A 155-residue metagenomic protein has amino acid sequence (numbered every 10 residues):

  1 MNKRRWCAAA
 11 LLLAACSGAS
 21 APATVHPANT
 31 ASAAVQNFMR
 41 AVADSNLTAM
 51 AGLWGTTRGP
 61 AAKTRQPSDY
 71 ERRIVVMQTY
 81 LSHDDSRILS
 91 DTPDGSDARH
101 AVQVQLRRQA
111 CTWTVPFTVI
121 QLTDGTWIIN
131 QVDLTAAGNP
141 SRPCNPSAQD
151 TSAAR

Functional and structural regions predicted by a protein language model:
M1-C7: Bacterial N-terminal signal peptides that target proteins for export
L13-A15: C-terminal motif of bacterial Sec signal peptides marking the signal peptidase cleavage site
S17-S20: Bacterial signal peptide processing site
P22-T24: A detector for short, charged/polar N-terminal pre-domain segments
H26, A33, N37, L47-R99 (+1 more regions): Short solvent-exposed beta->alpha transition segments
L89-R155: Exposed beta-sheet edge and beta->alpha loop/turn motif
